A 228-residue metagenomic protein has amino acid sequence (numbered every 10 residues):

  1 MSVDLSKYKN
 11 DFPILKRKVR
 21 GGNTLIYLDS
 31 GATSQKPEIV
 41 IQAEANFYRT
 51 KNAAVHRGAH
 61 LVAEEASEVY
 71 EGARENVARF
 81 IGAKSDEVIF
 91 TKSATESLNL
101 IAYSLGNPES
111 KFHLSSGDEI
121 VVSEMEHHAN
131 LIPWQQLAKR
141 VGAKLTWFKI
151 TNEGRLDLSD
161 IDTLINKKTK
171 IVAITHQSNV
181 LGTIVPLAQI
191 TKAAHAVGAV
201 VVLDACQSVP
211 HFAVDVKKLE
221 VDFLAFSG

Functional and structural regions predicted by a protein language model:
M1-G228: Pyridoxal 5′-phosphate
